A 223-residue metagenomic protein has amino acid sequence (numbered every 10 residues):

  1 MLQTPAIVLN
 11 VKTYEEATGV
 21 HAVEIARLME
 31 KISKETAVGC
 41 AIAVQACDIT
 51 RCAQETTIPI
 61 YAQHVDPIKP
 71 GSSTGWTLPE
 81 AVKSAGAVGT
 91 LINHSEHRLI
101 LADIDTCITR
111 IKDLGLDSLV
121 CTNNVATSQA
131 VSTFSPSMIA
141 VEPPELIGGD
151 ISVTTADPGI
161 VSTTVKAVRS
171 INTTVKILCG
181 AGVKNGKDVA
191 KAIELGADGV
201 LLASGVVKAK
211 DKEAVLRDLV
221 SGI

Functional and structural regions predicted by a protein language model:
M1-T77, Q129, T133-S135: Conserved N-terminal beta1-alpha1 strand-loop-helix module at the mouth
I7-V11, C40-V44, I60-Q63, T90-I92 (+4 more regions): Hydrophobic faces of well-ordered beta-strands that scaffold small-molecule active sites in alpha/beta enzyme cores
K12, V88-I100, M138-I151, I193-V215: Glycine-rich phosphate-binding active-site loops on the catalytic face of alpha/beta enzymes
A46, H64-P67, G71-T74, I100-A102 (+2 more regions): Glycine-rich beta-to-alpha transition loops that act as phosphate-gripper elements at the mouths of alpha/beta enzyme
T57-I111: Glycine/small-residue-rich loop that forms an oxyanion/phosphate-binding "nest" at active or ligand-binding sites
I68-K69, T74-G75, A140-V165, V175 (+2 more regions): Glycine/Thr-rich beta-alpha phosphate-binding loop at enzyme active sites
D105-D113, V153-G159, G205-I223: C-terminal helical cap(s) of enzyme catalytic domains, especially alpha/beta-barrels
N123-S135, C179-V200: Catalytic cores of alpha/beta
